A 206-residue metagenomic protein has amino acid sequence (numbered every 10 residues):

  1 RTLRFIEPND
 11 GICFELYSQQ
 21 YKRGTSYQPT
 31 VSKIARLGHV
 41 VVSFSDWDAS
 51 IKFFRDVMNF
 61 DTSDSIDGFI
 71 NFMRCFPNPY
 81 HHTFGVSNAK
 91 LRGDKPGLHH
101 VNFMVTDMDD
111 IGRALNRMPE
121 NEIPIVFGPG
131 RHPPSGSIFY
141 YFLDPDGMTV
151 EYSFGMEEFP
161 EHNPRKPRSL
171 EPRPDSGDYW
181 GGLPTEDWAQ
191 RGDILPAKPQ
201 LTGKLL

Functional and structural regions predicted by a protein language model:
R1-K33, N71-F72, I123-L206: Vicinal oxygen chelate
R1-P8, R36-S45, G93-P119, I138-L143: Vicinal oxygen chelate
S18, C75-P77, N88-K90: Short, small-residue-rich loop/turn micro-motifs
G24-S43, S50: Glycine-rich adenosyl-nucleotide cofactor-binding module
H39, Y80-H82, H99-H100, R131-P134: Histidine-centered active-site/metal-ligand motif
V42-H82: Core segments of cupin and vicinal oxygen chelate
Y80-P96: Flexible internal linker/loop segments at domain or repeat junctions
